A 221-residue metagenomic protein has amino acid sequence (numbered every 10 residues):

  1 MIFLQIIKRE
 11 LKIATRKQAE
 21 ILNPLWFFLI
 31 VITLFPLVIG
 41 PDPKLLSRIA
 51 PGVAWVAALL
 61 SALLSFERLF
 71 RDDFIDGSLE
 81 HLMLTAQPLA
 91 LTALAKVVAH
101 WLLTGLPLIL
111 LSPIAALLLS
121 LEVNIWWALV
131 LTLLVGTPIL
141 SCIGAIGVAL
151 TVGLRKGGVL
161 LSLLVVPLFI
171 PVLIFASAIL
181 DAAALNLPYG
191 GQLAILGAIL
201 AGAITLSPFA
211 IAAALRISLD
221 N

Functional and structural regions predicted by a protein language model:
M1-P24: Aromatic- and glycine-rich beta-strand/loop motifs that create alpha-glucan
Q18-G40, W55-A58, L164-F175, A201-S207: Hydrophobic alpha-helical transmembrane segments of multi-pass membrane transport/permease proteins
L37, G147-L187, G191-I195, I199-A201 (+1 more regions): Transmembrane helix segments
A50-F66: Long, hydrophobic alpha-helical segments
L63-M83: Transmembrane helix boundary and interhelical loop/hinge segments in multi-pass membrane proteins
L94-L119, I139, I143, A176-S177: Hydrophobic alpha-helical transmembrane segments that constitute the membrane-spanning cores of multi-pass membrane
T132-V166, R216-N221: A structural motif at transmembrane helix-loop-helix junctions in multipass membrane proteins
I204-N221: Junction motif at the cytosolic side of a transmembrane helix
